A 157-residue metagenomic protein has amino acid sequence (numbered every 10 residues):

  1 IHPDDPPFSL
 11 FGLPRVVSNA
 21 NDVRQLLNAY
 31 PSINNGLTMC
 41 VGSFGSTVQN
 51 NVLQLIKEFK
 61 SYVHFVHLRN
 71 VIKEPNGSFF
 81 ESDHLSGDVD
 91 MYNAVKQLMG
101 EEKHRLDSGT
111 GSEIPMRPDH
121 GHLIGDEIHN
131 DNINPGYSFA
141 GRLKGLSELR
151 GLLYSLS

Functional and structural regions predicted by a protein language model:
F8-S157: Histidine-acidic metal/acid-base catalytic patches
